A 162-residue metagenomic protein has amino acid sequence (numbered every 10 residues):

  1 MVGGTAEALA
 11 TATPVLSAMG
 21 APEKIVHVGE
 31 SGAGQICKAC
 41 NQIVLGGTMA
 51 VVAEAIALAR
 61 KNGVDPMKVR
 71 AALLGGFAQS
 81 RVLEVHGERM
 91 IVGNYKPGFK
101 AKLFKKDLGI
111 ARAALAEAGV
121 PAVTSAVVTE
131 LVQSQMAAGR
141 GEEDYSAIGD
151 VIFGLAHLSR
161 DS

Functional and structural regions predicted by a protein language model:
M1-S17, C40-T48, I56-N62, A118: Short beta-strand and adjoining strand-loop segment in the mid-core of the Rossmann-like NAD(P)-dependent dehydrogenase
E7-V28, K102-L103, L108, S159-S162: A charged, well-structured terminal subsegment
S31-Q35, V44, Q79-E143: Interdomain hinge/lid region at the active-site interface of Rossmann-like NAD(P)-dependent oxidoreductases
A50, N62-D65, G141: Glycine/proline-rich active-site loop of Rossmann-fold NAD(P)-dependent oxidoreductases
L58-A59, A114-L115, V151: Helix-loop "lid/cap" segments that line or gate small-molecule binding pockets
V64-G76: Small-residue-rich helix-loop
Q133, A137-S162: NAD(P)-dependent dehydrogenase/reductase Rossmann-like domain
